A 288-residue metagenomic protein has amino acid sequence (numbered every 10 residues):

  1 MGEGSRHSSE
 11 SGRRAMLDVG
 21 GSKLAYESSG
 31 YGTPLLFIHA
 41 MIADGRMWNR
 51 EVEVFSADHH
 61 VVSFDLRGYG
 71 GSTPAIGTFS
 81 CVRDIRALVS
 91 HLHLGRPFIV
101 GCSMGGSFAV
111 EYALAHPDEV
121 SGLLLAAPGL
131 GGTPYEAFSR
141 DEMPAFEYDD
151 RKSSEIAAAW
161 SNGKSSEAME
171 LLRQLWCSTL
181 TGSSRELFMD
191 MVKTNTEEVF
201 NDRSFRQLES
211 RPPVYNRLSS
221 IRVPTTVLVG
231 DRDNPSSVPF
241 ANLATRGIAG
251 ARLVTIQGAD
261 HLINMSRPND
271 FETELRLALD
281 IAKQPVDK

Functional and structural regions predicted by a protein language model:
A15, G20-P74, L88: Conserved HGGG/HGGXW glycine-rich cap/lid loop of the alpha/beta-hydrolase fold
V82-P97: Conserved acidic catalytic loop of the alpha/beta-hydrolase fold
G101, G105, A109: Gly/Ala-rich beta-loop-alpha elbow adjacent to hydrolase catalytic centers
L114-A115, S121-W160: Flexible "cap/lid" loop of the alpha/beta hydrolase fold
A158-P212, R217: Conserved alpha/beta-hydrolase catalytic His-Asp/Glu region
I221, V227-V229: Short beta-strand/loop motif that positions the catalytic acidic residue of the alpha/beta-hydrolase fold
N234-F240: Conserved alpha/beta-hydrolase "acid-adjacent" motif
G250-K288: Catalytic active-site module of serine/aspartate enzymes centered on a nucleophile-bearing elbow/loop
